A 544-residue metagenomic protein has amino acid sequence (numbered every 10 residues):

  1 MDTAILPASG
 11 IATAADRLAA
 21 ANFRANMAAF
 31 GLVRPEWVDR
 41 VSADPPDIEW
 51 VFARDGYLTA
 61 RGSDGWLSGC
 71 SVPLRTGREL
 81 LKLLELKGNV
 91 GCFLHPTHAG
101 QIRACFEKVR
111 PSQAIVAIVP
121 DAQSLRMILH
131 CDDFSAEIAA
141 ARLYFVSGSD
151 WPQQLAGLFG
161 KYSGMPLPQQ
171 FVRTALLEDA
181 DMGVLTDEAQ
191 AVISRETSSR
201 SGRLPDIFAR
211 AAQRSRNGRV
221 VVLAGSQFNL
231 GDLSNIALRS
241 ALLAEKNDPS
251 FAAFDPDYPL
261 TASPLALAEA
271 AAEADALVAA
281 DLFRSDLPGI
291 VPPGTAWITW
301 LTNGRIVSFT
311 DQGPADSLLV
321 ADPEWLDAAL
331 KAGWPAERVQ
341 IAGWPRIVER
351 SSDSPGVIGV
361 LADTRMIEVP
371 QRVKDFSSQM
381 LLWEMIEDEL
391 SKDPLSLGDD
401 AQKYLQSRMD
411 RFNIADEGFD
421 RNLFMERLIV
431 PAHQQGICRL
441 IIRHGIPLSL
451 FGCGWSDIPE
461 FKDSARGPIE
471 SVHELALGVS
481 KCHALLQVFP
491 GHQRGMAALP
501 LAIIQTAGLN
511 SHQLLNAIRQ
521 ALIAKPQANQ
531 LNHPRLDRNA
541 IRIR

Functional and structural regions predicted by a protein language model:
D2-R219, S226, L238, E245: N-terminal donor/sugar-recognition subdomains of glycan-related enzymes, prototypically the membrane-proximal stem
C70-L74, F93-H98, I118-D121, S147-S149 (+9 more regions): Structural motif
L80-L83, S263-E273, V472-V479: Short, well-structured alpha-helical segments in soluble
N89-C92, A114, D275-V278, A296 (+2 more regions): Structural motif
H98-A99, F106, D181-L287, G418-I437 (+3 more regions): N-terminal pre-catalytic "stem/leader" segment of glycosyltransferase-like enzymes
A136-Q154, R466-E470, I504-Q513, Q520 (+1 more regions): Short acidic-hydrophobic, aromatic-tinged amphipathic segments that line or gate anion-handling sites
A139-A140, P293-K403, N510-I518, K525 (+2 more regions): Catalytic core of nucleotide-activated saccharide and alditol-phosphate transferases
S194-N235, Q340-H492: Nucleotide-sugar donor-binding catalytic core of glycosyltransferases
